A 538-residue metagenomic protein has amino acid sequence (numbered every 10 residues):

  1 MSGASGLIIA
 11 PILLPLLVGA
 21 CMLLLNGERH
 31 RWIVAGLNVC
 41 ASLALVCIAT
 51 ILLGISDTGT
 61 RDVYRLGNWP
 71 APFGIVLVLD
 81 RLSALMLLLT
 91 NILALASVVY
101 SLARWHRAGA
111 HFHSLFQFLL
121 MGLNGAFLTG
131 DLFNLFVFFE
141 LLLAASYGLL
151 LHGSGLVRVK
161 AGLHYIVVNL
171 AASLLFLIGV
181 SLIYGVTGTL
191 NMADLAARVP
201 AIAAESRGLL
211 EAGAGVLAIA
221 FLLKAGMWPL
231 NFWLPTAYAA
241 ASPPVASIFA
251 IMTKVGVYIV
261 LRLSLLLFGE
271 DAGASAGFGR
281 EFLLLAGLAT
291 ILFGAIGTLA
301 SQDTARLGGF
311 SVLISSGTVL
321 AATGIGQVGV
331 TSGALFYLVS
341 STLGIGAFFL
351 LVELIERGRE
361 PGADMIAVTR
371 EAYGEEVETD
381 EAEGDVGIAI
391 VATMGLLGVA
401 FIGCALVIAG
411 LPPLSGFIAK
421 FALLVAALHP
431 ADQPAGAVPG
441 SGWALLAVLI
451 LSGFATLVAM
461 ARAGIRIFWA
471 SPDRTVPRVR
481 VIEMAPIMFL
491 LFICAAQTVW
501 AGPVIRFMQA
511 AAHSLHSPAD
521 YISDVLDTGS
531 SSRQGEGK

Functional and structural regions predicted by a protein language model:
M1-I9, A20-S114: Transmembrane helix-loop-helix hairpins at membrane boundaries of multipass inner-membrane proteins
M1-S2, G67-L85, R198-G213, F278-G279 (+2 more regions): Short aromatic-rich membrane-water interface segments that cap or initiate transmembrane helices in multi-pass membrane
G3-L14, L79-N91, L132-A145, G208-L223 (+2 more regions): Structural signature of hydrophobic alpha-helical transmembrane segments
G19-R31, A94-H106, Y147-A161, A225-Y238 (+3 more regions): C-terminal ends of transmembrane helices
E28-H30, F112-S206, T298-T369, I482: Alpha-helical multi-pass transmembrane bundles of energy-transducing inner-membrane proteins
N68, L217-F282: Short helix-boundary/re-entrant hairpin motifs in multi-pass inner-membrane proteins
L149, V199, Y238, G317-G329 (+2 more regions): Interfacial segments of multi-pass membrane proteins
A241, R359-F401, G453, L457-K538: Cytoplasmic/organellar membrane-interface segments at the starts of transmembrane helices in multi-pass inner-membrane
